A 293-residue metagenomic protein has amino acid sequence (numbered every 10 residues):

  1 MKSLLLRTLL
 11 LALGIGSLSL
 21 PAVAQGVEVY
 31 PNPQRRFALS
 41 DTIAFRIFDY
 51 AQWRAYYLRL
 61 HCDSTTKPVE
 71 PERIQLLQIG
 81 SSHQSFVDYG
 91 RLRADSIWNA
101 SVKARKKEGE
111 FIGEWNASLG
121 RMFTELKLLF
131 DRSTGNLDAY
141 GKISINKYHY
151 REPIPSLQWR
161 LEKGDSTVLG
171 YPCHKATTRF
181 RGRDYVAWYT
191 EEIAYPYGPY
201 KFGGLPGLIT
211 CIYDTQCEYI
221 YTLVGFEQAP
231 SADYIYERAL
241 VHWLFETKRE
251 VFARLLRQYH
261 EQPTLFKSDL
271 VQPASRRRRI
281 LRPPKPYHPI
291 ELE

Functional and structural regions predicted by a protein language model:
M1-P33: Bacterial Sec-dependent N-terminal signal peptides
G26-E293: Extended soluble regions of mature proteins
